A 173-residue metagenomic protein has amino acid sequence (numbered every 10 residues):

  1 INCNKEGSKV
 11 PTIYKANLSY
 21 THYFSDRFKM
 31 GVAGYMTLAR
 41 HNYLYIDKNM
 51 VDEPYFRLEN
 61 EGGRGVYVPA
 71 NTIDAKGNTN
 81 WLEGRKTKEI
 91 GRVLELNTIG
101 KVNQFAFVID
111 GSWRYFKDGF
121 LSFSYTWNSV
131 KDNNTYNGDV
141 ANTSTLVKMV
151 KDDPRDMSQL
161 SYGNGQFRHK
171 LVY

Functional and structural regions predicted by a protein language model:
I1-V10, Y35-D110, K148-S158: Feature marks flexible
Y14-L18, N103-I109, H169-Y173: Hydrophobic, lipid-facing positions within transmembrane beta-strands of outer-membrane proteins
T21, D110-R114, N164: Transmembrane beta-barrel domains of outer membrane proteins
S25, T37, Q104, F116-D118 (+2 more regions): Outer-membrane beta-barrel channels and translocator barrels
D26, L38-L44, S129-T135: Gram-negative outer-membrane beta-barrel proteins
F28-M30, D118-L121: Repeated loop/turn-to-beta-strand initiation elements of outer-membrane beta-barrel proteins
V32-M36, F123-W127: Transmembrane beta-barrel strands of outer-membrane/channel proteins
T126-Y173: Active-site-proximal binding-pocket segments
